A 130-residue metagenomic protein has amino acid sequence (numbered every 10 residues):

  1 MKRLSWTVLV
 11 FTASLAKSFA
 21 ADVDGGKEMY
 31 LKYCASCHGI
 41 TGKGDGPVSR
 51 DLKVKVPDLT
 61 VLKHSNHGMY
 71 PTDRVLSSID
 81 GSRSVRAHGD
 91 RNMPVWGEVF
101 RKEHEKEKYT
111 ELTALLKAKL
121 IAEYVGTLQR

Functional and structural regions predicted by a protein language model:
K2-V10: Sec-dependent signal peptide recognition, specifically the positively charged N-region followed immediately by
R3-L4, S18, A118: Hydrophobic alpha-helical segments, especially transmembrane helices and their immediate juxtamembrane helical caps
S14-M29, S65-H67: Electrostatic cytochrome c docking/interface patches
F19-D22, A35-L62: His/Cys-centered metal/cofactor-coordination and adjacent catalytic loops
G26, G39-G46, G81, G89 (+1 more regions): Glycine-centered flexibility sites
G26, Y30-I40, M93, I121 (+1 more regions): The canonical Cys-X-X-Cys-His
K53-T113, A118-I121, V125: Extracytoplasmic electron-transfer domains, predominantly the class I c-type cytochrome c fold
Q129-R130: Short, solvent-exposed mixed-charge patches
